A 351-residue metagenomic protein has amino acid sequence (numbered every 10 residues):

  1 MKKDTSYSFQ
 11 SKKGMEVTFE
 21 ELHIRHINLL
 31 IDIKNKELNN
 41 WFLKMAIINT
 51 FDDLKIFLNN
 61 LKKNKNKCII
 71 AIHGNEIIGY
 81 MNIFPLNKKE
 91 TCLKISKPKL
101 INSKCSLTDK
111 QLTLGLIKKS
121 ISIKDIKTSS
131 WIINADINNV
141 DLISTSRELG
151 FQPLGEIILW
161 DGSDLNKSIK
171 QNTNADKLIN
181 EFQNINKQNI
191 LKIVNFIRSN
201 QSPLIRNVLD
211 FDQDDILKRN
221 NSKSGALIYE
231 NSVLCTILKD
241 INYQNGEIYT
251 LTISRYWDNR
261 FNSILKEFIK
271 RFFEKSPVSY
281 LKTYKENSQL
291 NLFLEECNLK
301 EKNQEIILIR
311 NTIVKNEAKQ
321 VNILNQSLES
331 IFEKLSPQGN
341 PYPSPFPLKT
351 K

Functional and structural regions predicted by a protein language model:
K2-M81, L149-G246: Amide-forming acyltransferase catalytic core, primarily the GNAT-like/NAT-type and related acyltransferase folds
K2-Q10, N138, L149-T173, Y280-K351: Active-site/acyl-donor-binding loops of N-acyltransferases
C68-I69, L93-I95, L116-I121, W131 (+6 more regions): Short, structured motif recognition centered on aromatic/hydrophobic residues
N82, N134-D136, I143-L149, F196 (+5 more regions): A structural feature that tracks compact, well-ordered secondary-structure segments with a strong bias toward
E90-L107, Q244-W257: Conserved acetyl-CoA binding element of GNAT-fold acetyltransferases
C105-S122, E148, W257-F272: Conserved acetyl-CoA-binding loop-helix of GNAT-fold acetyltransferases
K124-D136, E274-K285: Conserved GNAT acetyl-CoA-binding A-motif
E230-L281, N287: Intrinsically disordered, low-complexity segments enriched in Gly and acidic/Ser/Thr residues that form flexible
